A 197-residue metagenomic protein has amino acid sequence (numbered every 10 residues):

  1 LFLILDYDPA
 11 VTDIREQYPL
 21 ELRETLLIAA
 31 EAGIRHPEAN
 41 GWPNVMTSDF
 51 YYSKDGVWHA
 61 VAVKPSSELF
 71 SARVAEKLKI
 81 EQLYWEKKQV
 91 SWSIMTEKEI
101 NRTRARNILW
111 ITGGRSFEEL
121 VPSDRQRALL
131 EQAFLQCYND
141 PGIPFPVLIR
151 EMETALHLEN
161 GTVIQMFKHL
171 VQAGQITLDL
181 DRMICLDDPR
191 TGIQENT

Functional and structural regions predicted by a protein language model:
L1-T197: Electrostatic, structured charged patches in enzyme active sites and in nucleic-acid/phosphate-binding
